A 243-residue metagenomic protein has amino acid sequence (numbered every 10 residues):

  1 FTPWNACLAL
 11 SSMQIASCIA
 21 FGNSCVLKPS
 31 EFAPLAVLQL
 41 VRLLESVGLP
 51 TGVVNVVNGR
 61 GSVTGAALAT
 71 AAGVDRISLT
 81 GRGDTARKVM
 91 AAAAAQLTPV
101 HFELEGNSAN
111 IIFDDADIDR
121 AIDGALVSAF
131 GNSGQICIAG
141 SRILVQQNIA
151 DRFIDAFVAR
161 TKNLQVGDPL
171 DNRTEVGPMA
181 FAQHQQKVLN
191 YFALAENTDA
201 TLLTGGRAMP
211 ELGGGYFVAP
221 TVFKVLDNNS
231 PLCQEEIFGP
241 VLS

Functional and structural regions predicted by a protein language model:
F1-R120: Rossmann-like NAD(P) dinucleotide-binding subdomain of oxidoreductase/dehydrogenase enzymes
R76, G83-D227: ALDH superfamily catalytic-core signature
C233: Short, solvent-exposed loop/beta-turn-alpha elements that line the ligand-binding surface or hinge of extracytoplasmic
I237: Cofactor-binding beta-sheet edge motifs in enzyme active sites
P240: Glycine-rich nucleotide-phosphate-binding loops and adjacent flexible coil segments
